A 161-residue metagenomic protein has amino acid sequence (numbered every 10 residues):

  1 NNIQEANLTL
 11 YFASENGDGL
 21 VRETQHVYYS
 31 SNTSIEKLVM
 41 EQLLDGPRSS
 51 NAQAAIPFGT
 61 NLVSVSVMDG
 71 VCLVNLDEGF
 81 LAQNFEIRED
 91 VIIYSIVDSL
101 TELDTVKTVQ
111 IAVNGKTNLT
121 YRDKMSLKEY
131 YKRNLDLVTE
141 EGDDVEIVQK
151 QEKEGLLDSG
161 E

Functional and structural regions predicted by a protein language model:
N1-E161: Bimodal "functional hotspot" detector
